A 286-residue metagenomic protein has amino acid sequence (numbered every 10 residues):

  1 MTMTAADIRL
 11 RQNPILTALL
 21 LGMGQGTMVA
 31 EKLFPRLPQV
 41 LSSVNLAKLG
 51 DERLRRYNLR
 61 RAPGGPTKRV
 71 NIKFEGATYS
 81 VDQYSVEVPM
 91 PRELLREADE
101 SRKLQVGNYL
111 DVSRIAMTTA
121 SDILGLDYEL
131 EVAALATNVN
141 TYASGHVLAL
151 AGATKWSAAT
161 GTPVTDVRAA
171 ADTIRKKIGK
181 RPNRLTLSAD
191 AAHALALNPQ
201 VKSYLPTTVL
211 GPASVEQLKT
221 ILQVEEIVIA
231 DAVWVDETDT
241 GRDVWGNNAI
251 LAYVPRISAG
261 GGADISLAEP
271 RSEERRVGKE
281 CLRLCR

Functional and structural regions predicted by a protein language model:
M1-P38: N-terminal alpha-helical "arm" segments
L10-N13, L37, R56-Y57, I257 (+1 more regions): Positively charged, low-complexity intrinsically disordered regions
M23-P91, T118: Assembly/oligomerization interface modules of large self-assembling protein complexes
R92-E100: Acidic/histidine-rich, surface-exposed loop or edge segments in extracytoplasmic proteins
D99-R181, A189-Y204: Alpha-helical scaffold segments that mediate packing/assembly in large oligomeric complexes
D122, V215, R276: Short, cationic low-complexity segments
K180-S272: Extended oligomerization regions of viral-like shell subunits
E274-R286: Single conserved hydrophobic/aromatic residue that forms the stacking wall/gate of nucleotide- or nucleobase-binding
